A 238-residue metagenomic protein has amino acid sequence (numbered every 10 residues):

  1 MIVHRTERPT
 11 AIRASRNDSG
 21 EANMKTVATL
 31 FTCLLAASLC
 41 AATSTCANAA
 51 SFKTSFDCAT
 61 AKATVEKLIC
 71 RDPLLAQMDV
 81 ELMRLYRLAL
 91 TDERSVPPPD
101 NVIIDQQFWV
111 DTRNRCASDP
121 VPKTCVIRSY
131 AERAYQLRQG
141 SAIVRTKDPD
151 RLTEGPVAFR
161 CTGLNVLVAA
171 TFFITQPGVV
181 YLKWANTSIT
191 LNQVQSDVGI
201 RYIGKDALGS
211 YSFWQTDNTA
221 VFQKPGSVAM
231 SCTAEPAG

Functional and structural regions predicted by a protein language model:
H4-N23: Short, Lys/Arg-enriched N-terminal segments with co-localized hydrophobic residues within the first ~10-30 amino acids
N17, E21, C40-A42, C46: Serine/proline-rich low-complexity intrinsically disordered segments, especially terminal tails, linkers
A22-L34: Bacterial N-terminal signal peptides that target proteins for export
T32-A42: Bacterial N-terminal signal peptides
A47-G238: N-terminal alpha-helical modules
